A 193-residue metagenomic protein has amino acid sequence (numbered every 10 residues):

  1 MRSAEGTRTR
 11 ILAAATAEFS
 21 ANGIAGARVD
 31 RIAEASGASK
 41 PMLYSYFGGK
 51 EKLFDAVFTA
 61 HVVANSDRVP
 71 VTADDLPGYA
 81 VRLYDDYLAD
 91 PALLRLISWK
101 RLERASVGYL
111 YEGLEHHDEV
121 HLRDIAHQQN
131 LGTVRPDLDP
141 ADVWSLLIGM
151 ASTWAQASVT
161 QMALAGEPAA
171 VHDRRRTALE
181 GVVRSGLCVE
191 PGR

Functional and structural regions predicted by a protein language model:
R10, A14-K52, A56: Helix-turn-helix
A21-A25, D90, L131: Short coil/turn segments at alpha/beta junctions that flank glycine-rich nucleotide-binding fingerprints
D55-R82, D118-H121: Amphipathic alpha-helical linker/stalk segments
S66, P70, A105-T133, A141-S145 (+2 more regions): Amphipathic alpha-helical packing segments from all-alpha helical-bundle domains
L83, I97-R101, L147, A151 (+1 more regions): Short alpha-helical scaffolding segments that buttress acidic/His motifs in well-ordered protein cores
D85-A89, E119, R123-L131, Q156-R193: C-terminal peripheral helix-coil segments that are non-catalytic and often amphipathic
L88-G108, A157-L164: Amphipathic alpha-helical segments used for helix-helix packing
